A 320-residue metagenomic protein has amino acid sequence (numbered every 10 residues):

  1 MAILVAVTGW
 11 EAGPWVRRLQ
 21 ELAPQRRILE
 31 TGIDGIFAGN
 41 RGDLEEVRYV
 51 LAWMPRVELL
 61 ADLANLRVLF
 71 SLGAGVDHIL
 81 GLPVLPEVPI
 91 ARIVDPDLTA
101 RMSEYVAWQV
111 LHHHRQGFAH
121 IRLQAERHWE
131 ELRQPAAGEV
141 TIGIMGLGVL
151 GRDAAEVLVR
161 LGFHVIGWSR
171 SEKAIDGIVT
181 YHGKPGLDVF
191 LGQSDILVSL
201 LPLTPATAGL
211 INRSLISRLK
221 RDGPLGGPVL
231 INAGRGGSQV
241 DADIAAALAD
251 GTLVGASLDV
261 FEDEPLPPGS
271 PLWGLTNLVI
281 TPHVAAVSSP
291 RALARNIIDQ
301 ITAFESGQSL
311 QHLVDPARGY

Functional and structural regions predicted by a protein language model:
M1-Y49: N-terminal glycine-/charge-rich "phosphate-binding" loop or analogous flexible N-terminal tail
N40-D43, L59-D62, V189-Q193, P271-L272: Structural alpha-helical scaffold elements that stabilize or flank donor/cofactor-binding regions in carbohydrate
E46-I121, P135: Phosphate/diphosphate ligand-binding glycine-rich loop within oxidoreductases
M54, G73, S199-L201, G234 (+1 more regions): Glycine-rich, N-terminal phosphate-binding loop of Rossmann-like dinucleotide-binding domains
R92-Y105, A119, E264-Y320: C-terminal helix-to-coil terminal segments
H120-D153: Glycine-rich NAD(P)-binding loop of Rossmann-like domains
R160-G177: NAD(P)-binding Rossmann-fold cofactor-contacting core
E172-P271: Rossmann-like adenosine-cofactor binding region
